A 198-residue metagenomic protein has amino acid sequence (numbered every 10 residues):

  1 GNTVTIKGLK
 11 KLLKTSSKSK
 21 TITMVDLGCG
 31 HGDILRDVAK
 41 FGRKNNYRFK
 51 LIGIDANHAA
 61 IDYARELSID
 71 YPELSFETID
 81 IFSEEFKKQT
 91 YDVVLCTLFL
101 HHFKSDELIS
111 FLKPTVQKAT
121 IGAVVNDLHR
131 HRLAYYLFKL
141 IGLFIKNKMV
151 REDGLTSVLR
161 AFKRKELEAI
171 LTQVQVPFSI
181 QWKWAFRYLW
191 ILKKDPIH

Functional and structural regions predicted by a protein language model:
N2-K20: Conserved alpha-helix/loop element of class I SAM-dependent methyltransferases that forms part of the SAM/SAH-binding
V25, H31-S83: Class I SAM-dependent methyltransferase SAM/SAH-binding core
L95: A conserved beta-strand element that flanks and buttresses the S-adenosyl-L-methionine
F99: Hydrophobic adenine-recognition pocket in adenosine-nucleotide-binding enzymes
F103-P114: A short, conserved alpha-helix within the catalytic core of class I
T120-L128: Conserved beta-strand signature within the Rossmann-like core of class I S-adenosyl-L-methionine
L128-L171, I180: C-terminal alpha-helical "lid/dimerization" subdomain adjacent to the S-adenosyl-L-methionine
P177-F186: Conserved S-adenosyl-L-methionine
